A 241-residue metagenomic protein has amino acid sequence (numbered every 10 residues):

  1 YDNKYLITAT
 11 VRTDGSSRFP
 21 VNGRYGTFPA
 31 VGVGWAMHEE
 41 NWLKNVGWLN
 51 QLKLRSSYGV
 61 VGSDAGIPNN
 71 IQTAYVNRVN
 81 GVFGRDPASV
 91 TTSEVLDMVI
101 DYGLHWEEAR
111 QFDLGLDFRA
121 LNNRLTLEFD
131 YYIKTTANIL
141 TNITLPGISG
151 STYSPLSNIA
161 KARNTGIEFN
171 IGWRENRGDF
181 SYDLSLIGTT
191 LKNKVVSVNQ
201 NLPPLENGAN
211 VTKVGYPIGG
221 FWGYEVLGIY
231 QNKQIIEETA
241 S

Functional and structural regions predicted by a protein language model:
Y1-E225: Extracellular/periplasmic, surface-exposed regions of secreted and cell-surface proteins
N3, I236-S241: Short, intrinsically disordered, charge-balanced linker/junction segments flanking boundaries in proteins
I171, Q231-N232: Aromatic-residue-lined binding/catalytic grooves and analogous aromatic/hydrophobic interfacial grooves in multimeric
